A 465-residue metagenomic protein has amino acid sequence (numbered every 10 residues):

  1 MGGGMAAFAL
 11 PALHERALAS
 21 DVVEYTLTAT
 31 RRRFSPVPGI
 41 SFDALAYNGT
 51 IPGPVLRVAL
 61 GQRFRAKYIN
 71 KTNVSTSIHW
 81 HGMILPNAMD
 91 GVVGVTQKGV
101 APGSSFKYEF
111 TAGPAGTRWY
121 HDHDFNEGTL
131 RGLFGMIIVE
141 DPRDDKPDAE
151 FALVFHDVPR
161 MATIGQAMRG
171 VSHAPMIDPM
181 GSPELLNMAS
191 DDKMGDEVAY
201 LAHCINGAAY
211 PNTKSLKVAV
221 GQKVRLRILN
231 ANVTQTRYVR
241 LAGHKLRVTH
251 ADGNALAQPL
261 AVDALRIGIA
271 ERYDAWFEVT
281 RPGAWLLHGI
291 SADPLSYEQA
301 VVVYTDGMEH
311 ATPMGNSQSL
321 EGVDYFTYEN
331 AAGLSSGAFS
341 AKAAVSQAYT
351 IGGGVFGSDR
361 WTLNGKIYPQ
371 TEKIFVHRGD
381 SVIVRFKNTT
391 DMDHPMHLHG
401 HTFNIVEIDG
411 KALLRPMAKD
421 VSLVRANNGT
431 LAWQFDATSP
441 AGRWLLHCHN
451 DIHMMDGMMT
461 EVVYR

Functional and structural regions predicted by a protein language model:
M1-L10: N-terminal export leaders
P11-L13, A17-T26, T129-S172, A257-D393 (+2 more regions): Extended terminal and domain-junction accessory segments
L27, A66, I78, D122 (+6 more regions): Divalent metal-coordination and catalytic microenvironments
G39-R57, L201-K217, F356-R378: N-terminal edge beta-strand
I51-R57, W80-P114, D145, P211-L216 (+3 more regions): Extracytoplasmic beta-sandwich strand-turn segments characteristic of Greek-key/jelly-roll folds
Y68-T72, L229-N232, F386-T390: Asparagine-centered strand-capping/turn motif at beta-strand->loop junctions
Y108-R143: Hydrophobic or amphipathic alpha-helical targeting/insertion segments
A152-Q222, L229-N232, W361-N364: Acidic-aromatic/histidine active-site loop/patch
